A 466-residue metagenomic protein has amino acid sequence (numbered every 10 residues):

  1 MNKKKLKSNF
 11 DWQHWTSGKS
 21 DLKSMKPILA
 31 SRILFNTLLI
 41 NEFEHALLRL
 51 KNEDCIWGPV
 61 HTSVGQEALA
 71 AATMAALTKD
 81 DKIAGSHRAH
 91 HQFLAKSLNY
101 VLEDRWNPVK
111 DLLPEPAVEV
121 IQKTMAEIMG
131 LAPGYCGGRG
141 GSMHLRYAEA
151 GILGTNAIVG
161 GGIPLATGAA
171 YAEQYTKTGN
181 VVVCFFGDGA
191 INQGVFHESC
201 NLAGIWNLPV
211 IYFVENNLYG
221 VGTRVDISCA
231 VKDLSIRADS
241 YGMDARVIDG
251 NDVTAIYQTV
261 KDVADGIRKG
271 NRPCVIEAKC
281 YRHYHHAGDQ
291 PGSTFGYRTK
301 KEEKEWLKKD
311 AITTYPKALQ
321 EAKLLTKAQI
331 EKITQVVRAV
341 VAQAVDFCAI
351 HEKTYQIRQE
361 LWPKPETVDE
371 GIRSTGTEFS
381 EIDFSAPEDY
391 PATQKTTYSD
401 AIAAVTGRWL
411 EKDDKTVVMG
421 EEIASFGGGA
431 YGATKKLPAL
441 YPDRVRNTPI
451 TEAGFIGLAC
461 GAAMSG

Functional and structural regions predicted by a protein language model:
M1-L69, H286-Y441, I450: Conserved acidic/glycine
E42-L48, E53-W206, R224-A230, S235 (+2 more regions): Cofactor-binding active-site loop characterized by glycine-rich and histidine/acidic residues
A89, L131, R139, I227-V231 (+4 more regions): Short glycine-enriched loops at secondary-structure junctions
E149-I350: Glycine-rich ThDP/TPP pyrophosphate-binding loop and its adjacent helix/strand module within ThDP-dependent enzymes
G154, V445-N447: Short pre-catalytic strand/loop immediately N-terminal to key active-site residues, enriched for Gly-Thr
D252-I256, T451-I456: Short acidic loop-to-helix transition motifs that present clustered carboxylates
A463-M464: Short hydrophobic alpha-helices that are characteristic scaffold elements of the AMP-binding
